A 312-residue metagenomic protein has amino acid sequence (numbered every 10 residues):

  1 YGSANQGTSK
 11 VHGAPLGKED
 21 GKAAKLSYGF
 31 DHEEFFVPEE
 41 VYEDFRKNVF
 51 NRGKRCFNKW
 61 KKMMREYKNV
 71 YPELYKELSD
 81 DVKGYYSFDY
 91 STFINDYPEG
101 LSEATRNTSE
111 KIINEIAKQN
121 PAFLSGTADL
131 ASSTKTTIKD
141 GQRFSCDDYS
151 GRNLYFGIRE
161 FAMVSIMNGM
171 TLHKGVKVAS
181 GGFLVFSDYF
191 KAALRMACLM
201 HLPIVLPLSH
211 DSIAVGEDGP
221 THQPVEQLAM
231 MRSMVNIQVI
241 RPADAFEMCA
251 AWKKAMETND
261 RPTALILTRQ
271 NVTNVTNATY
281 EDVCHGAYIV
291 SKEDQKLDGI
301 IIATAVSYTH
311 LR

Functional and structural regions predicted by a protein language model:
Y1-R159, G169: Conserved acidic/glycine
L124, I300-I302: Conserved beta-strand elements of the Class I
A128, A303-A305: Structural motif
Y155-G299, V306: Conserved thiamine diphosphate
T309-R312: Conserved small/polar residues in nucleotide/adenosyl-binding loops
